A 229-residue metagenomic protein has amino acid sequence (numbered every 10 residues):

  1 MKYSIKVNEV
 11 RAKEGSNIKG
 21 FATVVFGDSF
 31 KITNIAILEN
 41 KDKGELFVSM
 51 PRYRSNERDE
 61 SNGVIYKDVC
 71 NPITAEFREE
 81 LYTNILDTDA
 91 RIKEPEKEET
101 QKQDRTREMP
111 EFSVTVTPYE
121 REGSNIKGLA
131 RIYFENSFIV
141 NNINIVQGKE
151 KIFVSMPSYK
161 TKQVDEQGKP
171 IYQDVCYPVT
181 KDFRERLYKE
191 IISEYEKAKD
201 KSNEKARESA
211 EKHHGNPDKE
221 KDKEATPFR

Functional and structural regions predicted by a protein language model:
M1-R229: Single-stranded nucleic acid-binding surfaces, predominantly the OB-fold ssDNA-binding core
